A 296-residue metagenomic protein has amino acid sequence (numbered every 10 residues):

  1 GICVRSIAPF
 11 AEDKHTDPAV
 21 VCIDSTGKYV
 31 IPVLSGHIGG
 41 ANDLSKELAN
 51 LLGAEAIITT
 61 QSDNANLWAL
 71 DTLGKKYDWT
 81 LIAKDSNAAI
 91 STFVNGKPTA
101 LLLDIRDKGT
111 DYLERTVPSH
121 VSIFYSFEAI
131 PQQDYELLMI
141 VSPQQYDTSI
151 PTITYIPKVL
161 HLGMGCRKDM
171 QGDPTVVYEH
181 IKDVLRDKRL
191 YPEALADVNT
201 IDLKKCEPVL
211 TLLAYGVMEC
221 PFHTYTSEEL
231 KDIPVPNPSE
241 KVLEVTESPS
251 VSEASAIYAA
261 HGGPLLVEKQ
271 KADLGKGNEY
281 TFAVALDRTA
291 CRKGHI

Functional and structural regions predicted by a protein language model:
I2-N42, E47-I82, A89-K205, V209: Conserved mixed alpha/beta catalytic, RNA-binding, or beta-rich assembly cores of soluble enzyme, regulatory
I7-F10, L67, T154, G172 (+6 more regions): Aromatic-enriched hydrophobic runs in primary sequence
N42-L48, D78-A89, T211-S227, P249-E253 (+1 more regions): Short, Lys/Arg-enriched charge-dense amphipathic segments
E47-A56, S86-P98, P221-D232, A254-H261: Short, surface-exposed, charge-dense and proline/glycine-enriched linear segments
Q133-T148, T152-Y155, A256-I296: C-terminal edge-of-domain segments
E193-A256, A260-Y280: C-terminal non-catalytic interaction/assembly regions of soluble proteins
